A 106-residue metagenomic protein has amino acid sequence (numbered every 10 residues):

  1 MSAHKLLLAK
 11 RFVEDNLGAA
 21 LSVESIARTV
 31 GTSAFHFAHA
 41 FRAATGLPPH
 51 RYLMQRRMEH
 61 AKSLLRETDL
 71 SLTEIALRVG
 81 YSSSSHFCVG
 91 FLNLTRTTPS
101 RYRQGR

Functional and structural regions predicted by a protein language model:
L8, E14-R56, A76-R101: Basic/polar phosphate-binding segments, predominantly the helix-turn-helix DNA-binding elements of transcriptional
